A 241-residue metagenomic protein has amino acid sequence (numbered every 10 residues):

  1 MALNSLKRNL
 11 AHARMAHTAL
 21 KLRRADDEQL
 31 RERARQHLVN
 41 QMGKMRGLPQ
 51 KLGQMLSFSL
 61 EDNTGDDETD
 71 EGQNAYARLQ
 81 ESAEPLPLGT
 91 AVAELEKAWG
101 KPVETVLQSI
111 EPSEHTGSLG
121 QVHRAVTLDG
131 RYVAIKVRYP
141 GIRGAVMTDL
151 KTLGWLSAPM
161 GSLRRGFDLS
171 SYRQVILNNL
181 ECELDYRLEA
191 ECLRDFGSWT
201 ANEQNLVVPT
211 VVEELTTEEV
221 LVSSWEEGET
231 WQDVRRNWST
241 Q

Functional and structural regions predicted by a protein language model:
M1-Q241: Broad phosphate/nucleotide-binding scaffolds in NTP-utilizing and phosphate-metabolizing enzymes
